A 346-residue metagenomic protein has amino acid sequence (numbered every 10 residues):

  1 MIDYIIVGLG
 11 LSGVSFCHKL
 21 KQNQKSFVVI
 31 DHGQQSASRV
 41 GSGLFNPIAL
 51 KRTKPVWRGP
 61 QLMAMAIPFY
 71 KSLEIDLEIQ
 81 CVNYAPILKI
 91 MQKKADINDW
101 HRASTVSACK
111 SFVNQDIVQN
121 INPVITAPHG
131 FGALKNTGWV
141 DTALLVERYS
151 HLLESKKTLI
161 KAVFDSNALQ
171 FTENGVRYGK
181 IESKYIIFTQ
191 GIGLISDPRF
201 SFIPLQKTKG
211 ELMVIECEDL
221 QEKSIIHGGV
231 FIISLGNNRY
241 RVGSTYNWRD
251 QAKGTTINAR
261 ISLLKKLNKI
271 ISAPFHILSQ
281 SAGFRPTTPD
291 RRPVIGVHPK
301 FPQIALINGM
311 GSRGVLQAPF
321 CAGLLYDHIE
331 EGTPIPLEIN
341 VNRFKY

Functional and structural regions predicted by a protein language model:
M1-G10: Beta1/beta-strand and adjacent pyrophosphate-binding region of the FAD-binding site in flavoprotein oxidoreductases
Y4, S26-V28, K110, I186: Hydrophobic anchor at the start of a short beta-strand that flanks the dinucleotide cofactor-binding loop
S12-K19, N23, H32, G43-L44 (+3 more regions): Active-site substrate-recognition segment that forms the wall of the catalytic cavity or substrate channel
L44-P123: Dinucleotide-binding Rossmann-like beta1-alpha1 core, especially the glycine-rich loop that anchors the ADP
T53-M65, G132-R148, G254-A259, L316: Short beta-strand to alpha-helix junction loop
G132-Y185, T189, G193: Helical element adjacent to the flavin cofactor pocket in flavoenzyme catalytic cores
H276-Y346: C-terminal catalytic lobe of FAD-dependent flavoproteins
